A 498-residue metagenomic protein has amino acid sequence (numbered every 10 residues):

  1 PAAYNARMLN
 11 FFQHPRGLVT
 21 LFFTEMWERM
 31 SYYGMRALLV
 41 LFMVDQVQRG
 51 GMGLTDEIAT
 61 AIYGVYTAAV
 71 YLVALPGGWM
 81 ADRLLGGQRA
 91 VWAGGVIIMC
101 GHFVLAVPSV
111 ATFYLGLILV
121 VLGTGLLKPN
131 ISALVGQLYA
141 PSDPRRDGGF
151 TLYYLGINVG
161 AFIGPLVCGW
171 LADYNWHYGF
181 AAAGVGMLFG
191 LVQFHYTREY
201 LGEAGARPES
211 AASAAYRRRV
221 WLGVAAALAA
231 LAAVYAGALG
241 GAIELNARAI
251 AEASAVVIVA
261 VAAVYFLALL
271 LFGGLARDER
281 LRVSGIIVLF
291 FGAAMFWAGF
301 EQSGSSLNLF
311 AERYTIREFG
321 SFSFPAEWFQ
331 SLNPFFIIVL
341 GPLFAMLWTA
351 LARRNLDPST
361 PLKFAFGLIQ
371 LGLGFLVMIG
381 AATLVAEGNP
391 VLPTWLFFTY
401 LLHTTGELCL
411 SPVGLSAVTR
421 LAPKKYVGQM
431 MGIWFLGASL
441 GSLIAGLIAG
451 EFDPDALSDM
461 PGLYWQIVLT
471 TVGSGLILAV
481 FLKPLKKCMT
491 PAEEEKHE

Functional and structural regions predicted by a protein language model:
P1-P15, P141, A172-N308, E312-E318 (+2 more regions): Intracellular loop-helix junctions on the cytosolic face of multi-pass helical membrane proteins
A37-I58, S303-F329: Short amphipathic helix-loop junctions that connect adjacent transmembrane helices in Major Facilitator Superfamily/SLC
M43-V44, M80-D82, V167-N175, W348 (+1 more regions): Interfacial helix-cap and linker-helix signal at transmembrane-aqueous boundaries of multi-pass secondary transporters
T60-A81, K128, S331-F344: Central cavity-lining transmembrane alpha-helices of secondary-active solute carriers, predominantly the Major
A74-F103, V107: Conserved MFS/SLC helix-loop-helix module at the cytosolic interface between two early adjacent transmembrane helices
R83-G95, E279, A350-I369: Cytoplasmic membrane-interface "Motif A"-like loop-to-helix N-cap segments of 12-TM Major Facilitator Superfamily
V96-Y114, F366-G388: C-terminal ends and interior cores of transmembrane alpha-helices in multi-pass membrane transporters/permeases
R145-P165, A172, G179-G190, N333-I337 (+1 more regions): Glycine-rich segments within core transmembrane alpha-helices of 12-TM secondary carriers
